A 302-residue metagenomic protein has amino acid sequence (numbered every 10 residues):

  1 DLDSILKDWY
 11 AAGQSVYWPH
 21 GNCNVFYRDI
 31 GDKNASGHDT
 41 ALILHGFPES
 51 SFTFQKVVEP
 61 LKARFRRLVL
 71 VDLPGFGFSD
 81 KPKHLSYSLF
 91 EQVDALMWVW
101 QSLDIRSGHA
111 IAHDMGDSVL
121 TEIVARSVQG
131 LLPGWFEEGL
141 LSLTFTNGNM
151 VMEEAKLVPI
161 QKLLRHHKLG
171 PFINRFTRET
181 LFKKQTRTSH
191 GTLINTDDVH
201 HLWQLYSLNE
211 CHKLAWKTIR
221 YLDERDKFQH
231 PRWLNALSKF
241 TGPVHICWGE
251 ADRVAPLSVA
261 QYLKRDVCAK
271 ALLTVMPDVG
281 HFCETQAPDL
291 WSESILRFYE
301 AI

Functional and structural regions predicted by a protein language model:
D1-A41, P48, T53, R64 (+6 more regions): Flexible "cap/lid" subdomain of the alpha/beta-hydrolase fold that forms the substrate-access gate
K56-P60: Typically the conserved alpha-helix immediately C-terminal to a functionally engaged Cys/Sec in thioredoxin-like
V279: Conserved short acidic donor-positioning loop in nucleotide-sugar-dependent glycosyltransferases
W291: Histidine-centered active-site loop/cap adjacent to the catalytic His in serine esterases/O-acetyl transfer systems
